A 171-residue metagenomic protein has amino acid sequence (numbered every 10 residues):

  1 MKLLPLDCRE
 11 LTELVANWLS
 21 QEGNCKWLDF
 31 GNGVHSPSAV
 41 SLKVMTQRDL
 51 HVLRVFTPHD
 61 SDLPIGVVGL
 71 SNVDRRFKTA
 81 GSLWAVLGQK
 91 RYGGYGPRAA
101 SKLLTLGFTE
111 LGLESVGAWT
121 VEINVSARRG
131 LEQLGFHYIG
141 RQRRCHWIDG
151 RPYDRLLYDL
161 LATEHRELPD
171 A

Functional and structural regions predicted by a protein language model:
M1-Q21, T57-A171: Acyl-donor (CoA/ACP) binding surface of acyl/acetyltransferases
G23-K43: Conserved GNAT-fold acetyl-CoA-binding loop/helix
G23-N24, D49-V52, G112: Generic structural signal for secondary-structure transition and capping sites
V44-T57, G66: A short helix-loop-beta-strand connector motif used in the catalytic cores of GNAT acetyltransferases and, in some
